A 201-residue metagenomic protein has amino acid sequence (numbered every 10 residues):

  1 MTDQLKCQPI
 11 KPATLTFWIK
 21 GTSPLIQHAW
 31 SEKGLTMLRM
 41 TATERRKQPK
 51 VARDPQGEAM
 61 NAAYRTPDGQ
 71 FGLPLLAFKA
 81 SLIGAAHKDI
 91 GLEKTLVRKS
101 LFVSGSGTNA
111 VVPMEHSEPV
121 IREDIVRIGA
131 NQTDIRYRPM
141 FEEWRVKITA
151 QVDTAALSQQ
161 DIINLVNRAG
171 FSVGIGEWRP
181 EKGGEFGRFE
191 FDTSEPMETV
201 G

Functional and structural regions predicted by a protein language model:
M1-G201: RNA-interacting cores
